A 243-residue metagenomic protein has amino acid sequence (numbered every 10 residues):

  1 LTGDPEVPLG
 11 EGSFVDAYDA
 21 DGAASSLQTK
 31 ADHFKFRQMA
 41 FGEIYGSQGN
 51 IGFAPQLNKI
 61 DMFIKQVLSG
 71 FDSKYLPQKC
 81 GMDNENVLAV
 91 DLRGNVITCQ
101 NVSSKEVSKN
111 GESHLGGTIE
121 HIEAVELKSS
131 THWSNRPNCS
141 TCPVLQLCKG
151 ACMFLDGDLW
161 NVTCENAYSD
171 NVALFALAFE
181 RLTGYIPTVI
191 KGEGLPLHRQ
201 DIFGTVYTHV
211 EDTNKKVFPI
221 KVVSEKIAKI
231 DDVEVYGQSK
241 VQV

Functional and structural regions predicted by a protein language model:
L1-D16, A20: Radical SAM/AdoMet-radical enzyme domain recognition
L9, C99, A151: Short acidic/histidine-rich active-site segments
D21-K35: Short, surface-exposed amphipathic charged segments that create phosphate/polyanion-binding patches used for binding
D32-F71, N101-K149: C-terminal accessory region of radical SAM enzymes
C80-N84: Short, small/polar residue-rich loop motifs at catalytic or cofactor-binding pockets
R93, V107, S134-V243: Radical SAM enzyme core and accessory elements
